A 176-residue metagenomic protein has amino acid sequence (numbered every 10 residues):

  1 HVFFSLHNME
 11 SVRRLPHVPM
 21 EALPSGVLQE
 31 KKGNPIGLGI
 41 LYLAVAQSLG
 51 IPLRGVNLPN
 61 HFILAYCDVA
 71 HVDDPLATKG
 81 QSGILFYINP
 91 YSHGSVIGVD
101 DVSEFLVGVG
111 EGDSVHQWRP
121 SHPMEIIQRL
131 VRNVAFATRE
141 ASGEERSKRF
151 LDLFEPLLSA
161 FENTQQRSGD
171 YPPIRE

Functional and structural regions predicted by a protein language model:
H1-E176: A structural boundary/capping signal
